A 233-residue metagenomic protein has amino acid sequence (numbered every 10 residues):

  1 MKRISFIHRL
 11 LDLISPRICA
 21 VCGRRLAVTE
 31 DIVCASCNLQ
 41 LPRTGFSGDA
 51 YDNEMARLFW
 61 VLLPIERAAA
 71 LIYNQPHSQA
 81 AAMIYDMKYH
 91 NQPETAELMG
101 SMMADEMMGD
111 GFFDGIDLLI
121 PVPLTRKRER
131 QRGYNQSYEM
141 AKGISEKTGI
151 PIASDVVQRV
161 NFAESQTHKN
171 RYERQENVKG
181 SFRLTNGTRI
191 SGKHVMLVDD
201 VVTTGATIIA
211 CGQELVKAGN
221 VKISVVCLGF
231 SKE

Functional and structural regions predicted by a protein language model:
M1-V198, T203-E233: Glycine-rich phosphate/pyrophosphate-handling loop used in enzymes and phosphotransfer proteins
